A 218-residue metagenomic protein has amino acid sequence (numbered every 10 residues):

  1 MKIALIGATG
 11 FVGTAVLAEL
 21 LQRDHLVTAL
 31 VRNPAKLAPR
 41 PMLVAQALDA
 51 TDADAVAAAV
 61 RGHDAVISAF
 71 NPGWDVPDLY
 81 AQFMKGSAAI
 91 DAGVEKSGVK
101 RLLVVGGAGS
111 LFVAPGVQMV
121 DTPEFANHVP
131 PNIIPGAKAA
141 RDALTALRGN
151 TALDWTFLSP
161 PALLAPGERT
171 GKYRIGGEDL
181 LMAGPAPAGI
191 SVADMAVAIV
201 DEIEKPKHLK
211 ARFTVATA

Functional and structural regions predicted by a protein language model:
I3-R23: N-terminal Rossmann NAD(P)H-binding glycine-rich loop of SDR-like oxidoreductase domains
L26, P34, A88-P135, A140-R141: Conserved Rossmann-fold NAD(P)-dependent oxidoreductase catalytic core, especially the SDR/UDP-sugar
A29-K36, A162: Short, polar loop motifs at secondary-structure junctions
A35-K96, E204-K207: NAD(P)H-binding glycine-rich loop region in Rossmannoid oxidoreductase-like domains and their noncatalytic homologs
G116, N150-T151, A165-K172, E202-A211: Glycine/proline-rich active-site loop of Rossmann-fold NAD(P)-dependent oxidoreductases
H128, Y173-I190: A conserved pocket-lining segment of Rossmann-fold NAD(P)-dependent short-chain dehydrogenase/reductase
K138-A139, P187-V200, A211: Substrate-positioning beta->alpha
L144-P166: Conserved beta-loop-beta element that borders a ligand/cofactor-binding pocket
